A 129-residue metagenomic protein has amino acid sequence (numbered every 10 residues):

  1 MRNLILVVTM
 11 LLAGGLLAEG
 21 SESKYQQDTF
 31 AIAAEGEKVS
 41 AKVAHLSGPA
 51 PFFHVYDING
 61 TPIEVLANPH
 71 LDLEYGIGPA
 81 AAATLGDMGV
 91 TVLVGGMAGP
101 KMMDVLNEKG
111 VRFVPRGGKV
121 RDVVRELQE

Functional and structural regions predicted by a protein language model:
R2, V8-G76, V111, P115-E129: Non-catalytic interface/targeting segments
A67-M97: An anionic, turn-rich surface loop/hairpin at beta-sheet edges that serves as a generic interaction/coordination patch
A83, M103-D104: Alpha-helical segments flanking ligand/cofactor-binding loops in enzyme cores
A98-M102: Short, glycine/polar-rich helix-capping loops at beta-to-alpha or helix-loop-helix junctions that flank or form
